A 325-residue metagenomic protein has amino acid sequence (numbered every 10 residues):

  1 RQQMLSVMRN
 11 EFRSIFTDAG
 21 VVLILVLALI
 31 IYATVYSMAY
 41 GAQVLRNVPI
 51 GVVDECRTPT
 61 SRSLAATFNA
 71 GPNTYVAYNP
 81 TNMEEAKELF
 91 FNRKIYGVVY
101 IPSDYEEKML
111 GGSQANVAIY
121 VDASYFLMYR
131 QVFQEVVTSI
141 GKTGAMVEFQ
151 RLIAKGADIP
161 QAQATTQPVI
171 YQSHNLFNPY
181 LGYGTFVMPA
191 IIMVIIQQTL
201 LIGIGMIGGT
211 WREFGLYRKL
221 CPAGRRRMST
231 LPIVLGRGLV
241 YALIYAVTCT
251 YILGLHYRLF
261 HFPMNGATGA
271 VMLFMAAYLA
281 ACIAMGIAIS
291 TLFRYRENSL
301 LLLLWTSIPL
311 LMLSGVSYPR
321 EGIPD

Functional and structural regions predicted by a protein language model:
R1-T185: Extracytoplasmic/periplasmic domains immediately adjacent to an N-terminal transmembrane anchor in multi-pass membrane
L5-R9, T185, R226-L239, G269 (+2 more regions): Alpha-helical membrane-protein architecture signal
A19-G20, L231, E297: Residues that define the loop-to-transmembrane-helix transition and helix capping in multi-pass membrane transporters
I24-L25, P189, L235-G236, S299-L302: Hydrophobic core positions of alpha-helical segments in small-molecule transporters and transporter systems
L29-I30, T138, V194, Y241 (+2 more regions): Residue-level recognition of pore/gate-forming positions within transmembrane alpha-helices of multi-pass
I31-T34, H174-H256: Hydrophobic alpha-helical transmembrane segments of multi-pass membrane transport proteins
Y36, C56-R57, Y78, E88 (+4 more regions): Membrane-spanning alpha-helical segments of multipass transporters and channels
V99, Q134, I202-T210, F214 (+3 more regions): Short helix-terminus and kink motifs of transmembrane alpha helices, predominantly at the cytoplasmic interface
